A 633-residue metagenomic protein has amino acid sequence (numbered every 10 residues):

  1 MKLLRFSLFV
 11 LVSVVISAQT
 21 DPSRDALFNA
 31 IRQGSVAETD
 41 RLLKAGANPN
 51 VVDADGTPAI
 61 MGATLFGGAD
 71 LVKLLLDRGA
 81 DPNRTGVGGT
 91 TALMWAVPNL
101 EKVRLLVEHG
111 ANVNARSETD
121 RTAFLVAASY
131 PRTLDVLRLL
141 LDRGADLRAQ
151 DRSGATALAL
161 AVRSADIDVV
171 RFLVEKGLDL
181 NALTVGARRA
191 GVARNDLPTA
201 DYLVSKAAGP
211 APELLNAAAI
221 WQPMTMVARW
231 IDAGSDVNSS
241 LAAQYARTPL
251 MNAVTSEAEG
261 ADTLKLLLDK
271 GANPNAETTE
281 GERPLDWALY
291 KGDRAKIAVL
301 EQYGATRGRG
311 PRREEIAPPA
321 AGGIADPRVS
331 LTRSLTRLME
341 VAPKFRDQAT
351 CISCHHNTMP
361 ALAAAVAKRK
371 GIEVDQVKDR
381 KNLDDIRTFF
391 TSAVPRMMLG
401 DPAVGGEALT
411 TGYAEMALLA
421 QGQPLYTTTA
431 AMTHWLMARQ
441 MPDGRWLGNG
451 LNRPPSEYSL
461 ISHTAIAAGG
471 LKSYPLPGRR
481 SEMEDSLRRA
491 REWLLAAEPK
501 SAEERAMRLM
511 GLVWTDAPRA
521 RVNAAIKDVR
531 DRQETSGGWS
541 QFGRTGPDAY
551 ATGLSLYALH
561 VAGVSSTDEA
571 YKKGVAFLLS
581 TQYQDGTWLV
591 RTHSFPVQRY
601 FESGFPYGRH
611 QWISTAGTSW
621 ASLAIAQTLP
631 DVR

Functional and structural regions predicted by a protein language model:
R5-V15: Bacterial N-terminal signal peptides
Q19-A26, K176, N181, L197-L214 (+1 more regions): Ankyrin-repeat-protein effector appendages
Q19-G62, M226-D236: N-terminal segments that cap or nucleate solenoid repeat domains
T20-N29, V52-A59, T85-A92, R116-F124 (+6 more regions): Ankyrin-repeat boundary/"N-cap" motif
N29-G34, G62-G68, W95-L100, V126-T133 (+6 more regions): Ankyrin repeat A-helix N-terminal signature
I31, L43-K44, T64, L76-D77 (+17 more regions): Ankyrin-repeat helical core positions
D40-N48, K73-D81, R104-N112, R138-D146 (+5 more regions): Ankyrin repeat domain, specifically the short helix-to-loop turn at the C-terminus of the second helix of each repeat
N83-R84, N114, S153, T225 (+4 more regions): Preference for long, amphipathic alpha-helical scaffolds in soluble/luminal domains and all-alpha bundles
